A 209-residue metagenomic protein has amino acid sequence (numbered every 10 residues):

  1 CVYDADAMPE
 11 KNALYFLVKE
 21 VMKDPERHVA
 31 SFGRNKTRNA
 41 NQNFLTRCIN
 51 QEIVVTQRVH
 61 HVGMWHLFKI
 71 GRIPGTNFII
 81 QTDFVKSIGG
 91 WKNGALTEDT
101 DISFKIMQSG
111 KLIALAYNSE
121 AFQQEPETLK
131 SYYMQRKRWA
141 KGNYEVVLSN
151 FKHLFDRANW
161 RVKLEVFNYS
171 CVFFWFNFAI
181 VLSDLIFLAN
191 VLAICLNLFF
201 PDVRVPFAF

Functional and structural regions predicted by a protein language model:
C1-M8: Short beta-strand-to-loop acidic/aromatic patch adjacent to the donor-nucleotide binding site
K11-A95, K137-A140, Y144-L148: Long helical/loop segments within the catalytic core of UDP-sugar-dependent glycosyltransferases, especially the large
F44, I102, L129-Y132: Hydrophobic side chains within well-formed alpha-helices
F68, E127-F209: Basic/Trp-rich segment in TM-proximal cytosolic loops or flexible interdomain/linker regions
G94, S103-A121: Catalytic donor-sugar/metal-binding loop of nucleotide-sugar-dependent glycosyltransferases
E98: Catalytic core and acceptor-binding pocket of nucleotide-sugar-dependent glycosyltransferases
A116-Y132: Active-site donor/metal-binding and catalytic loop motifs of nucleotide-sugar-dependent glycosylation enzymes
